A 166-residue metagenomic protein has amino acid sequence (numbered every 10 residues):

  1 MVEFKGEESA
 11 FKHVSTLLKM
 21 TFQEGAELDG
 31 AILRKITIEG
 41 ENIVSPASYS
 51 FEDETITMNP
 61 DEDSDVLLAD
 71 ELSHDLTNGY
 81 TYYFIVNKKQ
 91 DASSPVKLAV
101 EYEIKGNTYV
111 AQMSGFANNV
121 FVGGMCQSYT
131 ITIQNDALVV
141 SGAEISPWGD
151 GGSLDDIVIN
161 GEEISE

Functional and structural regions predicted by a protein language model:
M1-E166: Extracytoplasmic cysteine-anchoring/structural motifs
